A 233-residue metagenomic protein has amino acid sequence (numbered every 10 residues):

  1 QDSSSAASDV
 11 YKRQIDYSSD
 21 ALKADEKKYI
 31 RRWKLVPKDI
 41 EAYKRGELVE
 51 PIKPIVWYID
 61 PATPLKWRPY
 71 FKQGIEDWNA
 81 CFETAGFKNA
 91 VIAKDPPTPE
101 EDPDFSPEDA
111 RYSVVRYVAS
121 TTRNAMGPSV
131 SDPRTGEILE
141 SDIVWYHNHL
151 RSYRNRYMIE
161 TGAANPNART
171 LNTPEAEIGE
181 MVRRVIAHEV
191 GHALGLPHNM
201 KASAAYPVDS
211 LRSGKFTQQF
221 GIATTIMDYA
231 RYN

Functional and structural regions predicted by a protein language model:
D2-S3, A7, Y11: Single conserved hydrophobic/aromatic residue that forms the stacking wall/gate of nucleotide- or nucleobase-binding
S5, P69-F71, C81, G127-S129 (+3 more regions): Short, solvent-exposed loop/turn and secondary-structure capping segments
K12-D20, I30-A125: Propeptide-to-catalytic entry region of secreted or membrane-anchored zinc metalloproteases
D25-I55, V115, A119-N124, P128-N172: Active-site-adjacent "gating/activation" loops or surface patches in catalytic cores
V56-I59, I92, E140-D142, T225-D228: Structural recognition of the beta-strand scaffold that forms the well-ordered cores of secreted hydrolase catalytic
T63-P64, A168-I186: Short pre-active-site segment immediately N-terminal to the catalytic Zn-binding motif
W78, G136, G195: Divalent metal-coordination and catalytic microenvironments
D95-V118, E180-N233: The catalytic-center signature of Zn2+-dependent metalloproteases
